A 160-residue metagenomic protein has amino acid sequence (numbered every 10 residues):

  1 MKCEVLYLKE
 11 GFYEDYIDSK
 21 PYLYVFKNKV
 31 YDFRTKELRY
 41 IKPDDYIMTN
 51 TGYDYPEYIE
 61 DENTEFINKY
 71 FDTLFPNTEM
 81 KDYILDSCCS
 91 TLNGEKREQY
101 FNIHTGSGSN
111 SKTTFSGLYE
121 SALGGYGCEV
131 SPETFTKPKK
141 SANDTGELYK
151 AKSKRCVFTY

Functional and structural regions predicted by a protein language model:
M1-K20: Accessory, often N-terminal, substrate/partner-engagement and coupling regions that sit outside the core NTP/cofactor
Y16-S19, L23, V30-R155: P-loop NTPase catalytic core of nucleic-acid-dependent motor ATPases
